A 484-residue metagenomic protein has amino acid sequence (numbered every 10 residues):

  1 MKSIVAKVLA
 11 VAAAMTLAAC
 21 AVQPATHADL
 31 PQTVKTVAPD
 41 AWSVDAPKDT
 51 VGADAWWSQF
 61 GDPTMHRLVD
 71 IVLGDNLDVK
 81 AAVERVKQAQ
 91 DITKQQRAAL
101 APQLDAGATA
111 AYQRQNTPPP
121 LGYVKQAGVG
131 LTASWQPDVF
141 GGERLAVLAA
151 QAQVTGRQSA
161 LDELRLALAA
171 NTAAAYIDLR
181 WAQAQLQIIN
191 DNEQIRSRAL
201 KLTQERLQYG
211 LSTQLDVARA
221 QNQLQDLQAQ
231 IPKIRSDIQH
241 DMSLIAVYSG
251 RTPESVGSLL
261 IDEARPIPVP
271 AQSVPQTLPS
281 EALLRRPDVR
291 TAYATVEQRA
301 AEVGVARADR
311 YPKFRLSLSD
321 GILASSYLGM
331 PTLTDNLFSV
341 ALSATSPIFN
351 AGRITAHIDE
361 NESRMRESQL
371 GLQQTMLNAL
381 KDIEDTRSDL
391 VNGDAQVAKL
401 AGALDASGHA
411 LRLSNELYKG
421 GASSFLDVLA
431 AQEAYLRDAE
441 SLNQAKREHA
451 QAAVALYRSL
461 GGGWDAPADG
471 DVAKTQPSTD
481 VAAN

Functional and structural regions predicted by a protein language model:
K2-G74, Q151, R235-L284, R290 (+3 more regions): Terminal intrinsically disordered/low-complexity segments used for targeting and assembly
S3, E143, S159-L278, D389 (+4 more regions): Periplasmic alpha-helical coiled-coil/stalk elements that build and connect Gram-negative outer-membrane
A21-N171, K313-L318, I348-I358: Short flexible linkers and secondary-structure junctions
K80-A81, R97-A98, P137-R165, L215 (+8 more regions): Sec/SRP-type N-terminal targeting helices
A111-Q115, D241, G321-S325: Structural signature of outer-membrane beta-barrel domains
G122-Q126, L333-L337, D438: Transmembrane beta-barrel outer-membrane domains
A127-W135, A175, L278, F338-L342: Hydrophobic, lipid-facing positions within transmembrane beta-strands of outer-membrane proteins
L207-L211, Y418-A422, S459-G463: A short glycine-centered flexible hinge/capping loop motif at secondary-structure junctions
